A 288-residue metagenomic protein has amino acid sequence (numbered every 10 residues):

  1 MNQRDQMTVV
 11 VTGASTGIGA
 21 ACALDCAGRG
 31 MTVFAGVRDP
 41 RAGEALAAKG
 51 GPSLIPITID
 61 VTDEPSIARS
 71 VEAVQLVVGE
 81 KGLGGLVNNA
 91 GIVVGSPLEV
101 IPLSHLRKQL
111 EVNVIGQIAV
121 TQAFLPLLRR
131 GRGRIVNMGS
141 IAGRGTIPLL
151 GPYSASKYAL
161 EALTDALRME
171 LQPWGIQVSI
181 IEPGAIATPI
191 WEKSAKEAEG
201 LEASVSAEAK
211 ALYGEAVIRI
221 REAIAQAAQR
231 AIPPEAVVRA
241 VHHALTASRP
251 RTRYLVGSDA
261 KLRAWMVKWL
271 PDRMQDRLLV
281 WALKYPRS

Functional and structural regions predicted by a protein language model:
S15-G17: Conserved glycine-rich cofactor-binding loop
I59-S70, L103: The beta1-alpha1 cofactor-binding region of Rossmann-like NAD(H)/NADP(H)-dependent oxidoreductases
N89-V94: Conserved NAD(P)H cofactor-binding loop of Rossmann-fold oxidoreductase domains
P97-L98, H105-R107, R132: Substrate-binding pocket helix/loop in short-chain dehydrogenase/reductase
T121, S156-A159: Active-site helix of classical SDR
S140: Residue(s) in the substrate-gating loop at a strand-loop-helix junction that position the organic substrate next
P173-A227: C-terminal beta-strand-loop-alpha-helix "lid" module of Rossmann-like NAD(P)-dependent dehydrogenases
